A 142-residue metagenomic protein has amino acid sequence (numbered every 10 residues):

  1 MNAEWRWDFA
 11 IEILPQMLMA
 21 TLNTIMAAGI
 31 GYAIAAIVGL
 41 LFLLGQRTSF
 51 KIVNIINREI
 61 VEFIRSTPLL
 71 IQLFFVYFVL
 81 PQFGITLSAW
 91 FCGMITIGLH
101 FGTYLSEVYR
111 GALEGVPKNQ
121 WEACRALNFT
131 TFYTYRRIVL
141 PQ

Functional and structural regions predicted by a protein language model:
M1-Q142: Transmembrane alpha-helices and adjacent helix-loop boundaries
